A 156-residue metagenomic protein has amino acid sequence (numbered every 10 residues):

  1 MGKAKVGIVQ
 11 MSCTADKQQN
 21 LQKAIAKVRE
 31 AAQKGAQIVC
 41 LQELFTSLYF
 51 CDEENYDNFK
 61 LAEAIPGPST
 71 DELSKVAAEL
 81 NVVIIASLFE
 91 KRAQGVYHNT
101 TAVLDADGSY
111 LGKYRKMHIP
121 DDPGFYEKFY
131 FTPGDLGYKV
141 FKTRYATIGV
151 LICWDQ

Functional and structural regions predicted by a protein language model:
G2-G7: Extreme N-terminal starter segment of soluble prokaryotic enzymes
Q10-A15: Short polar catalytic/cofactor-binding loops
K17, R29-A106, K113: Cys-nucleophile CN-hydrolase/nitrilase-fold catalytic domain and related Cys-dependent amidase chemistry that acts on
Q19-E30, Q156: Short, acidic/polar
A26, E72, L136: Short Gly/charged-rich anion-binding patches and loops
E63, K75, R92-Q156: Active-site catalytic loop in hydrolytic enzyme cores
